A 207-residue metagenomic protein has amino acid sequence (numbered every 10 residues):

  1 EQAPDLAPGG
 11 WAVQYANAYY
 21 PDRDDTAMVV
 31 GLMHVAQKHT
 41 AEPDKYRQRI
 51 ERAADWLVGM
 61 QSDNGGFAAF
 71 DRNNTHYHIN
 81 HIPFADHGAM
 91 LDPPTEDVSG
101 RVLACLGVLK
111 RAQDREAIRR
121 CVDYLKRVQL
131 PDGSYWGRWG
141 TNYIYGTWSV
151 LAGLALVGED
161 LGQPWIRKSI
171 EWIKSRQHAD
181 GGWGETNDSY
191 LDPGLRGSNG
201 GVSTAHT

Functional and structural regions predicted by a protein language model:
E1-T207: Preference for long, amphipathic alpha-helical scaffolds in soluble/luminal domains and all-alpha bundles
